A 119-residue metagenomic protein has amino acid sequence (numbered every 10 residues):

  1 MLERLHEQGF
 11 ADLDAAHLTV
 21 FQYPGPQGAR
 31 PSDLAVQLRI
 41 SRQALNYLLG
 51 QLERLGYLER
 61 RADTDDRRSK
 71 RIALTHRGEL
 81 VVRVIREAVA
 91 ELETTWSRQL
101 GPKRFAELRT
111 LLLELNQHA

Functional and structural regions predicted by a protein language model:
M1-S41: N-terminal helix-turn-helix DNA-binding core of bacterial DNA-binding proteins
F10-A16, T75, L100-P102: Short helix-coil-helix linker/hinge
D14-L18, G78, E93: The N-cap/first-turn positions of alpha helices within or immediately adjacent to helix-turn-helix DNA-binding domains
A16-V20, K70, R104: Short, conserved alpha-helical segments within structured domains
Y23, L74, V81: Conserved SAM-binding loop
Q27-I72, E79: Canonical helix-turn-helix DNA-binding module
L80-A119: Terminal interaction helix/tail motif
